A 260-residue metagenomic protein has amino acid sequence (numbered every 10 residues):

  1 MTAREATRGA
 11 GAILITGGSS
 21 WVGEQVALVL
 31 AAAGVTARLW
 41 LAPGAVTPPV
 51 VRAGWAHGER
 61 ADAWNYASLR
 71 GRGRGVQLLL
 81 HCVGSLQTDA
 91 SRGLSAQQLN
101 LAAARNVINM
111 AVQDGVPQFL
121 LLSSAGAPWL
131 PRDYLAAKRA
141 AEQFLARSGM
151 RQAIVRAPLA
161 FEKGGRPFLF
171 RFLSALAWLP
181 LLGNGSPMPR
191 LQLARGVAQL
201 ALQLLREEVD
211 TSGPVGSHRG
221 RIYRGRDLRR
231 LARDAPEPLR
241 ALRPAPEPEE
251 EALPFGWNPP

Functional and structural regions predicted by a protein language model:
M1-R8: A short, basic/flexible loop-to-alpha-helix module at the beginning of a structural domain
A10-A33: N-terminal Rossmann NAD(P)H-binding glycine-rich loop of SDR-like oxidoreductase domains
A12, Q77-L78, Q118: Structural motif
V35-P43: Conserved glycine-rich Rossmann-like NAD(P)H-binding loop of the short-chain dehydrogenase/reductase
P43, T88-L94, Q98-E142, R147 (+1 more regions): Conserved Rossmann-fold NAD(P)-dependent oxidoreductase catalytic core, especially the SDR/UDP-sugar
A45, P49-N106, M110-Q113: NAD(P)H-binding glycine-rich loop region in Rossmannoid oxidoreductase-like domains and their noncatalytic homologs
W129-L239: Oxidoreductase cofactor-interface core, primarily capturing Rossmann-like NAD(P)-dependent enzymes
R226-P260: Mobile cap/lid helix-loop segments that border enzyme active or cofactor-binding sites and regulate substrate access
